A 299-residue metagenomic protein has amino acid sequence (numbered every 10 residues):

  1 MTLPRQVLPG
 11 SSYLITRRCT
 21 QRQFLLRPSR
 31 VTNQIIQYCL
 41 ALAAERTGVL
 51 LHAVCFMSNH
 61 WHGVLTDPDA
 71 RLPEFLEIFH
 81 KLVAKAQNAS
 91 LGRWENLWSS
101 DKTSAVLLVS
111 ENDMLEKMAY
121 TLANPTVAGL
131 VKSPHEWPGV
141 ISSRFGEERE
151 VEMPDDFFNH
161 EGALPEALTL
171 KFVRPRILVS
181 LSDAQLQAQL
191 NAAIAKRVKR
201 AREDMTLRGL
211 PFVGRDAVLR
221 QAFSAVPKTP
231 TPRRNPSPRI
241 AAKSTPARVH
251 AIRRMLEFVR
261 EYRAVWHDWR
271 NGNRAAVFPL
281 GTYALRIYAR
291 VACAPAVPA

Functional and structural regions predicted by a protein language model:
M1-A299: Short catalytic/metal-binding and nucleic-acid-binding patches
